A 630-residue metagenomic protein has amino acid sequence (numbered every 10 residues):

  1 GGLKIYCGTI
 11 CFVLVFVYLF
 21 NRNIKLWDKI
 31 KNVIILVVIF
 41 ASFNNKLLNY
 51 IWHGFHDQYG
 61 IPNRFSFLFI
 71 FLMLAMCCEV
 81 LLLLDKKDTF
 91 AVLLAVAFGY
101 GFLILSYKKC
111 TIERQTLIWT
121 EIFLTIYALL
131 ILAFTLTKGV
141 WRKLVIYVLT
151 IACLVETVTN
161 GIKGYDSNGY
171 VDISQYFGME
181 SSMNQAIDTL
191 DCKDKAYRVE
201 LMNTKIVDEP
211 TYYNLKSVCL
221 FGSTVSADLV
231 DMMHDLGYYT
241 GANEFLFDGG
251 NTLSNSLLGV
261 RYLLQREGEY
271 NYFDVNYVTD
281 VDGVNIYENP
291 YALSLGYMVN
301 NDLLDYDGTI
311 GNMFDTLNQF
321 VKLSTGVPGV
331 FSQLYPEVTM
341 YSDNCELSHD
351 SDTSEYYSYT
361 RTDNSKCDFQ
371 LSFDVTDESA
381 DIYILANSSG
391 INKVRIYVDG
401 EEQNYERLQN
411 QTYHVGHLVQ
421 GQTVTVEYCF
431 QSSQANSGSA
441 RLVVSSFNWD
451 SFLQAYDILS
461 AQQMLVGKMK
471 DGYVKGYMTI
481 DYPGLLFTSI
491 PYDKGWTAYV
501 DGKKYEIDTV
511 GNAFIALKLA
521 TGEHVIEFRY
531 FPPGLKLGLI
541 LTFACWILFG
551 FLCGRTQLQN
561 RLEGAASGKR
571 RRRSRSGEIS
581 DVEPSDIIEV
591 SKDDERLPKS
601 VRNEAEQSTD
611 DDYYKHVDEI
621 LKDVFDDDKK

Functional and structural regions predicted by a protein language model:
G1-V15: Individual transmembrane alpha-helix segments
C11-N44, V207-E209, S217: Carboxylate/His-rich catalytic cores and anion/metal-binding grooves
Y18-R22, V80-K87, A242: Cytoplasmic membrane-interface regions of multi-pass membrane proteins
I30-Y50, H56-M179, T521-R571, G577: Contiguous transmembrane helix-bundle modules in multi-pass membrane proteins
A152-I173, D188-L257, Y291-V327, A455-Y456 (+2 more regions): Extracytoplasmic/lumenal acceptor-recognition loop(s) of multi-pass membrane glycoenzymes
L258-F314, V398: Aromatic/acidic, Gly/Pro-rich catalytic loop(s) in extracytoplasmic/lumenal soluble domains of multi-pass membrane
E337-R571, R575-I579, E583: Active-site-proximal, structured, solvent-exposed surfaces of multi-pass membrane proteins that position macromolecular
L562-K630: Cytoplasmic C-terminal tails of single-pass
